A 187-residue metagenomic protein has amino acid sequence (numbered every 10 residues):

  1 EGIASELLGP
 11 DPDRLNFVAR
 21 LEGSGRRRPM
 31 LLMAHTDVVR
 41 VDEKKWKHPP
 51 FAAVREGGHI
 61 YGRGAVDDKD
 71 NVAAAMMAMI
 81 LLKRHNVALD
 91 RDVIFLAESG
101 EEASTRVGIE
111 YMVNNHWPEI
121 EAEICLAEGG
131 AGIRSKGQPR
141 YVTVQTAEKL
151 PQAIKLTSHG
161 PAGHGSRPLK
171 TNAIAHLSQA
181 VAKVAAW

Functional and structural regions predicted by a protein language model:
E1-A65, V72, R84-R91: Acidic/His- and Gly-rich active-site-bordering loop/insert found across diverse amide/peptide-bond hydrolases
L8-G9, E101, V144-K149: Short Gly/Pro-enriched turn/cap motifs at secondary-structure boundaries
P12, G25-R26, T36-R40, G100-A103 (+2 more regions): Solvent-exposed loop/turn segments at secondary-structure junctions within structured extracellular/periplasmic domains
R27, H48, D90, I120-E121 (+2 more regions): Short, solvent-exposed loop/turn segments at the edges of secondary structure
H59-I60, V66-T143: Acidic/histidine-rich catalytic neighborhood of metal-dependent amide-processing enzymes
W117-P118, G130-P139, Q145-P151, G165-W187: Acidic-enriched catalytic cores of C-N bond-cleaving enzymes acting on peptides and small amides
A153-G165: The feature captures the short pre-catalytic strand/loop hairpin that immediately precedes and shapes the active-site
